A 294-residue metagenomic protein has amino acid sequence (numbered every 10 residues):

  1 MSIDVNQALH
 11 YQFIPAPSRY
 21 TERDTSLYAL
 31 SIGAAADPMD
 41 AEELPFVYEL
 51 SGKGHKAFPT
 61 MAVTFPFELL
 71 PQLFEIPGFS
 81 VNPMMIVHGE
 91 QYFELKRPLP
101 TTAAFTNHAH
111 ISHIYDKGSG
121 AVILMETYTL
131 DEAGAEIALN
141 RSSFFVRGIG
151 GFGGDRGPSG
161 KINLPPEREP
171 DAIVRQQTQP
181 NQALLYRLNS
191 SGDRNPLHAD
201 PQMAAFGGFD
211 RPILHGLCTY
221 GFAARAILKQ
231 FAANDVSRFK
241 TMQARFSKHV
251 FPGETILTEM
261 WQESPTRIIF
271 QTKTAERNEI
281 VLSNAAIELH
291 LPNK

Functional and structural regions predicted by a protein language model:
M1-A104: Hydrophobic, proline/glycine-rich low-complexity stretches
M1-I14, L69, I86-V174, F246 (+2 more regions): HotDog/MaoC-like acyl-thioester-processing domains
I14-S18, R175, I213: Hydrophobic alpha-helical scaffolding
P17-T25, G216, Y220, H249: Generic structural signal for well-ordered, non-membrane alpha-helical segments in soluble metabolic enzymes
I32, A224-F231, D235, F246-V250 (+2 more regions): Short leucine-rich amphipathic alpha-helical surface patches
A41-T64, N181-N234, R238: A conserved, well-ordered hydrophobic junction motif at loop->secondary-structure transitions
I173-N181: Predominantly extracellular/luminal regions of secreted and cell-surface proteins, especially disulfide-bonded
F239, A244-R245: Membrane-interface transmembrane-helix boundary segments in multi-pass integral membrane proteins
